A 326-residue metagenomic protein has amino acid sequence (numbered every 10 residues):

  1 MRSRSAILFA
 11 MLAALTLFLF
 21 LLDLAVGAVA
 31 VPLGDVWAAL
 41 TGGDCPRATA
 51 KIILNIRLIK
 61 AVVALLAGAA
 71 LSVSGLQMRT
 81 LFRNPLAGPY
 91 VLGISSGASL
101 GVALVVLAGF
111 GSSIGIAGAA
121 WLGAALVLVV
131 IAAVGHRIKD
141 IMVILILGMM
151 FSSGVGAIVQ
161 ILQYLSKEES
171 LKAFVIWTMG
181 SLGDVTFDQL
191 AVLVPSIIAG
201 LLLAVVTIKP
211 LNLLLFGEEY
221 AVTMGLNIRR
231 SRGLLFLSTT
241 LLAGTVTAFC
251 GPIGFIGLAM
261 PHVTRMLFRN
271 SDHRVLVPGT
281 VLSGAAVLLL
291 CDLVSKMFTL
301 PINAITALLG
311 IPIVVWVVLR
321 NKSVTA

Functional and structural regions predicted by a protein language model:
M1-A326: Alpha-helical transmembrane segments in inner-membrane proteins
